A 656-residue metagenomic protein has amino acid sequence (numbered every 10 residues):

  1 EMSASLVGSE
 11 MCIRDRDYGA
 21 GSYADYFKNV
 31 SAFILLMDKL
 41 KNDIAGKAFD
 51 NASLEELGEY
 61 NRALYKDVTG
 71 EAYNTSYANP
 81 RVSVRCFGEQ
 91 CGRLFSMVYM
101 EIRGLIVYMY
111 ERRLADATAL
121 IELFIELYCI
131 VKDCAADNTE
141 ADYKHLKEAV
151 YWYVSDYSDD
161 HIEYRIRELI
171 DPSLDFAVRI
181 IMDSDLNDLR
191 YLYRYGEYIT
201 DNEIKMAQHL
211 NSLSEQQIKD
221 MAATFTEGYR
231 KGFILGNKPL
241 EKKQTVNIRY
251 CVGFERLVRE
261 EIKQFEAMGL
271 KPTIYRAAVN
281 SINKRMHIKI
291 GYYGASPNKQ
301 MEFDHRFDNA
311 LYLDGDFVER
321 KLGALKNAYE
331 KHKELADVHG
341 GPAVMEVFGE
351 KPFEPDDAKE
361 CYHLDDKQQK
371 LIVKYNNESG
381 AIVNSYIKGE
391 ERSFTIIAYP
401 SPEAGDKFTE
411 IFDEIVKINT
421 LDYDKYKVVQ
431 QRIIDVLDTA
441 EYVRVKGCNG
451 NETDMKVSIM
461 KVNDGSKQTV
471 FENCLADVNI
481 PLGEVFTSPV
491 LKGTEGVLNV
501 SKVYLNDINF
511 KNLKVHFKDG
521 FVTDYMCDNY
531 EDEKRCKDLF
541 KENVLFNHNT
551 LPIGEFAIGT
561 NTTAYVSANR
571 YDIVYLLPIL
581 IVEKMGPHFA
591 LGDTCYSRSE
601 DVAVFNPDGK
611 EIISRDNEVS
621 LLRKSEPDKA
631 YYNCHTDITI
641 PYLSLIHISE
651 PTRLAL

Functional and structural regions predicted by a protein language model:
E1-I13, I646-L656: Single conserved hydrophobic/aromatic residue that forms the stacking wall/gate of nucleotide- or nucleobase-binding
S9-E10, R14-K492: Active-site bordering "gate/hinge" segments that shape substrate access to catalytic or cofactor-binding pockets
G253, E350-P352, S401, G450-E452 (+6 more regions): Short, glycine-/Ser/Thr-/acidic-enriched flexible segments
D356-K359, D406-E410, S458, Q468-V470 (+4 more regions): A short secondary-structure junction signal
D438, N506-N509, N549, V582: Short solvent-exposed loop/turn micro-motifs enriched in small/polar/acidic residues
S488-N547: Long, well-ordered mid-to-C-terminal structural blocks that present hydrophobic/aromatic surfaces
Y525-L591, C595-Y596, E600: Dual-mode signal for accessory low-complexity, basic/Gly-rich regions
N606-S649, R653: Extended hydrophobic packing segments that form well-structured cores
